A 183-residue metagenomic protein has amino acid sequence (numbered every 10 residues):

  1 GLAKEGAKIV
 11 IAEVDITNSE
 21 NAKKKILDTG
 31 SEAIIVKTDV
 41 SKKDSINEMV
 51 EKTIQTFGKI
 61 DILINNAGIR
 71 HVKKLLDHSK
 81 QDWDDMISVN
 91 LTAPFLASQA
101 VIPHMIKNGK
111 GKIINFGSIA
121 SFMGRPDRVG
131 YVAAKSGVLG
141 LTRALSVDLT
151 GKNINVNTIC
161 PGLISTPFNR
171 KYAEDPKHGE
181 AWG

Functional and structural regions predicted by a protein language model:
G1-V10: Canonical Rossmann dinucleotide-binding motif of NAD(H)/NADP(H)-dependent dehydrogenases/reductases, specifically
K74-L75, D82-I87, G179-W182: Substrate-binding pocket helix/loop in short-chain dehydrogenase/reductase
H78, G124-V132, A144: Active-site loop-to-helix junction immediately N-terminal to the catalytic Tyr of the SDR YXXXK motif in Rossmann-fold
S98, A134, T142: Active-site helix of classical SDR
P103, V147-G151: Alpha-helical segment proximal to the catalytic Tyr-Lys
S118: Residue(s) in the substrate-gating loop at a strand-loop-helix junction that position the organic substrate next
P161-K171: Short, flexible catalytic-loop segment of classical short-chain dehydrogenase/reductase
